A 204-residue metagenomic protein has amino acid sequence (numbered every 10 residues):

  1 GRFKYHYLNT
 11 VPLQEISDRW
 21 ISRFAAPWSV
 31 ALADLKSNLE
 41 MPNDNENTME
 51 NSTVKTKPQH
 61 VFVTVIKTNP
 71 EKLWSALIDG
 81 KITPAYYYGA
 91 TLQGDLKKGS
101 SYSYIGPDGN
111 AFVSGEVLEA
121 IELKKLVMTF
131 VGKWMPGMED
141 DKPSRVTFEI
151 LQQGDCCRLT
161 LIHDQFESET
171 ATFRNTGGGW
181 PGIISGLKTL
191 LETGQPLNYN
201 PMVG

Functional and structural regions predicted by a protein language model:
G1-R23: Basic, amphipathic "hinge/linker" alpha-helix immediately C-terminal to the N-terminal HTH DNA-binding motif
R2-T10, M135-P181, T189, N200: Beta-strand/loop substructures that line and gate deep hydrophobic ligand-binding cavities in soluble
F24-M49, K55, Q165-G204: A conserved amphipathic terminal alpha-helix motif
A26, L92-G94, D108-C156, D164-F166: Hydrophobic-ligand binding "helix-grip"
W28, L35, L73-W74, T83 (+6 more regions): Hydrophobic pocket/interface hotspot
S29, D44-Q93: Hydrophobic ligand-binding cavity/cleft-lining segments
E40-P42, K57, E71-K72, Y102-Y104 (+3 more regions): Charge-dense, helix-prone N-terminal extensions
L96-S101: Short coil-to-beta transition motif at edge beta-strands of beta-rich domains
